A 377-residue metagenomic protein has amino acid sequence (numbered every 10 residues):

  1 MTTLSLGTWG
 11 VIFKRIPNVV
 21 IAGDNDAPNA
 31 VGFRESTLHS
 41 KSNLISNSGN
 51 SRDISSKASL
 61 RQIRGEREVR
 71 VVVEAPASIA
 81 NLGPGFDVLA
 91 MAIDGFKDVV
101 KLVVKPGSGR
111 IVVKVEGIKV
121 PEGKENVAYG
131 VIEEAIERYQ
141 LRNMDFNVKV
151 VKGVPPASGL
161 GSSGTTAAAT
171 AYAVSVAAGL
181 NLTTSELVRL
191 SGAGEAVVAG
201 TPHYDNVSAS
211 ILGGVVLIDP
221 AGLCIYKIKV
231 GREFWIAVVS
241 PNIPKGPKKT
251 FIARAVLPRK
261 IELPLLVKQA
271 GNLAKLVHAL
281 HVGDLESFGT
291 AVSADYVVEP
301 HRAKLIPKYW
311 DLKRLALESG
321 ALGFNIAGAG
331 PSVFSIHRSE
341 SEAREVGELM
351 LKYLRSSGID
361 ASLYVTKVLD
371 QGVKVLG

Functional and structural regions predicted by a protein language model:
S5, V11, N18-G23, A27 (+2 more regions): N-terminal amphipathic/hydrophobic targeting modules at extreme N-termini, encompassing cleavable Sec/SRP-type signal
I12-F13, K57-S158, V176, L180-T184 (+2 more regions): ATP-binding N-lobe of GHMP and related small-molecule kinases
S78-A92, A157-A167, G200-G214: FAD-binding core of FAD-dependent oxidoreductases, characterized by glycine-rich FAD pyrophosphate-binding loops
L160-T184, R189, I211-G213: DPxDG-like acidic metal-binding loop motif
T183-V197, L285-S293, G347: Short, well-structured alpha-helical segments that form the helix of a local strand-helix-strand
T184-F234, W310, F324-I326, F334: Alpha/beta catalytic cores of group-transfer enzymes, especially the acyltransferase/condensing modules of polyketide
E233-R314, E318-S319: Acyltransferase
L280-G377: Glycine-rich, charge-dense phosphate/pyrophosphate-binding loop(s) and the adjacent flexible "lid"/catalytic subdomain
